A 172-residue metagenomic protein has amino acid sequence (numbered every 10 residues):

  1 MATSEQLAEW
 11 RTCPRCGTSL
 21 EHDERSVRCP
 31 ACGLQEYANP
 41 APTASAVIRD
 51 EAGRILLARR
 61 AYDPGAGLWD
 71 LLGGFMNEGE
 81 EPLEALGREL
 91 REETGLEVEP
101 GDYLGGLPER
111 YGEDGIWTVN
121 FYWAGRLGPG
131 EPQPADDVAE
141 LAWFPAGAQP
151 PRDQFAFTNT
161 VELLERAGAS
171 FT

Functional and structural regions predicted by a protein language model:
A2, D50-E92: Conserved Nudix-box catalytic region and its N-terminal flanking loop in Nudix hydrolases and closely related
E9-W10, S26: Residues immediately within or flanking Cys/His clusters that coordinate Zn2+ in small zinc-binding modules
C13-C16, C29-C32: Short cysteine-rich clusters marking metal-coordination/redox-active sites
E21-R25, A38-N39: Short, non-ligating residues that shape and space the ligands of small metal-coordination modules and catalytic
D23, E97-G106: A short coil-to-beta-strand element that immediately follows conserved catalytic motifs
A31-I55, F75: Conserved N-terminal beta-strand and adjoining loop/helix that marks the start of the Nudix/MutT-like hydrolase domain
N39, L107-E131: Active-site-adjacent beta-strand/loop module that shapes the phosphate/pyrophosphate-binding cleft
Q133-E165: NUDIX/MutT-family hydrolases
